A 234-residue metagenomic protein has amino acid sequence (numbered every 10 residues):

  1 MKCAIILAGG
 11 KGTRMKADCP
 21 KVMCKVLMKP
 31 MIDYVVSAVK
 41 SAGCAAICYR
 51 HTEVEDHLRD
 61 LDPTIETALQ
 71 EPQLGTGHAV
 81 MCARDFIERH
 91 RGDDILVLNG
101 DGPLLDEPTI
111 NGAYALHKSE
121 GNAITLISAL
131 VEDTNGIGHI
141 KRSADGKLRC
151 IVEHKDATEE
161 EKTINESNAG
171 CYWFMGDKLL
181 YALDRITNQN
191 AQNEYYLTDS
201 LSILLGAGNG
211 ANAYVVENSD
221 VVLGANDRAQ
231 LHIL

Functional and structural regions predicted by a protein language model:
M1-A17: N-terminal nucleotide-binding beta1-loop-alpha1 segment
C3, K29-G100, L104-A115, S119: Conserved N-terminal catalytic core of the sugar/cofactor nucleotidyltransferase
G10-G12, P72-Q73, G100-P103, V131-E132 (+1 more regions): Short glycine-rich anion-binding loops that position phosphate/pyrophosphate groups of nucleotides and phosphorylated
C19-K25, I186-Q189: Short glycine-enriched, charge-decorated loop/helix-capping segments at active-site entrances that position
V22, T64-E66, K147, G210-N212: Conserved beta-strand segments of alpha/beta enzyme cores
E120-L130: A short, conserved acidic/glycine-rich loop-to-beta-strand motif that forms the donor nucleotide-sugar/metal
A129-E160: Rossmann-like NAD(P)H-binding beta-loop-alpha module
L148-V222, N226-I233: Catalytic-core segments of class I nucleotidyltransferases/pyrophosphorylases that form NMP-activated intermediates
